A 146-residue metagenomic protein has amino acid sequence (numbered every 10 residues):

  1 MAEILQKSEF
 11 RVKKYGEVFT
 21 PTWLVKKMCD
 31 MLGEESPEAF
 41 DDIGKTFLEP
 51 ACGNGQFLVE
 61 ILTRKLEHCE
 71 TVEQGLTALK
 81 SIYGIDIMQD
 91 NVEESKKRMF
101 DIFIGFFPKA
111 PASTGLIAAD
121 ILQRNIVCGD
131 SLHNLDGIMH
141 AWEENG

Functional and structural regions predicted by a protein language model:
M1-G146: SAM-dependent methyltransferase catalytic region
